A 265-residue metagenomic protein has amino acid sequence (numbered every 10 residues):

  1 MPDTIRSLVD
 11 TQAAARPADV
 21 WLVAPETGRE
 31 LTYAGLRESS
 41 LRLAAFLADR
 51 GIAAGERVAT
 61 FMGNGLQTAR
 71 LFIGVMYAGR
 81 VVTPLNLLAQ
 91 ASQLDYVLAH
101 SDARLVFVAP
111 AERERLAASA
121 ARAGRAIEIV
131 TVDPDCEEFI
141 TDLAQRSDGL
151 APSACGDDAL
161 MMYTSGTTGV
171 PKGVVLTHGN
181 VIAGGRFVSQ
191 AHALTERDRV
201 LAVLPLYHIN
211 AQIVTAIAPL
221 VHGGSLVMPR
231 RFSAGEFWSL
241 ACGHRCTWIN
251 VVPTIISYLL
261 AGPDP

Functional and structural regions predicted by a protein language model:
M1-L22: A short N-terminal helical cap/helix-turn-helix that marks the beginning of AMP-binding/adenylate-forming
P17-V20, Q145-Y163, V170, A193-R199: Conserved pre-ATP/AMP-binding loop-to-beta segment of ANL
W21-G65, A69-I73, Q90-D95: Conserved AMP-binding/adenylate-forming core of the ANL superfamily
E30-A34, A159-R186: Conserved AMP-binding A3 loop
R57, G63-T83, L87-A91, A99-L105 (+3 more regions): A short helix-loop-beta submotif of the ANL/AMP-binding
V108-R115, R230-S233, C246-P265: Adenylate-forming
A111-C155, P263: ANL superfamily adenylate-forming
I182-R199, I209-W248, G262-P263: Conserved AMP-binding/adenylation subdomain of ANL enzymes
